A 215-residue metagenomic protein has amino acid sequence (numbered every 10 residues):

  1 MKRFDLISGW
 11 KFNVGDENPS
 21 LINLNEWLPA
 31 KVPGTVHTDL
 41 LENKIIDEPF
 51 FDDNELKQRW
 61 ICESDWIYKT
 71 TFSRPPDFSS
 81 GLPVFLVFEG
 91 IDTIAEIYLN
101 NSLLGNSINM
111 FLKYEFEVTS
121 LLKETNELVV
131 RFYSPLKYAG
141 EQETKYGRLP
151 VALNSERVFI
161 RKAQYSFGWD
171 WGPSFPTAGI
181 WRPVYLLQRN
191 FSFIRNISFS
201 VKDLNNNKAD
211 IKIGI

Functional and structural regions predicted by a protein language model:
K2-E17, P33-N43, Q58, E63-I194: Accessory beta-strand-rich segments of carbohydrate-active enzymes
S20-N23, L28-P33: Solvent-exposed adhesion/ligand-recognition segments of exported proteins
N25-E26, K145-G147, N196-D203: Short intrinsically disordered coil segments
P29, K44-P49: Short secondary-structure junction/hinge motifs that connect adjacent elements
E48, D52-R59: Surface-exposed, low-complexity/disordered Ser/Thr/Gly/Pro/Asn-rich loops and linkers
Q188-I215: Surface beta-strand/loop "capping" patches
